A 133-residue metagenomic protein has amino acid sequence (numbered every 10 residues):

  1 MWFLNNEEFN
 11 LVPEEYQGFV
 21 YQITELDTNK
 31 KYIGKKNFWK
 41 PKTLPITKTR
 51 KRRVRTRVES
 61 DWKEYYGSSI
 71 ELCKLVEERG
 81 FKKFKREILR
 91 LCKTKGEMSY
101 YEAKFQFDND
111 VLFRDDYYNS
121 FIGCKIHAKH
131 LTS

Functional and structural regions predicted by a protein language model:
M1-S133: Structure-specific nucleic-acid interaction/processing domains
